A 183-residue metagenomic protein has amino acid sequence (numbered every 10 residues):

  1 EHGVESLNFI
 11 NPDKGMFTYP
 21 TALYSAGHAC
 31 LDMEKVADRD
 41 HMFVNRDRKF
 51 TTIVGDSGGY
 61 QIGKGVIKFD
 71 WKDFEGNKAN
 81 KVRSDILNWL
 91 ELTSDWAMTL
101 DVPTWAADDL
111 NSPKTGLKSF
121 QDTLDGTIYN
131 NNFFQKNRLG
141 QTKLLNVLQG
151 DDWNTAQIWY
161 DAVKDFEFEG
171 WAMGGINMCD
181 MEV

Functional and structural regions predicted by a protein language model:
E1-Q135: Non-catalytic, usually N-terminal nucleic-acid engagement modules in DNA/RNA processing proteins
K118-I128, N132-F133, N137-L139, W153-F168: Core catalytic architecture of nucleotide-activated donor-dependent transferases building glycoconjugates
T142-V183: Glycine-rich phosphate/ribose-binding loops and adjacent secondary-structure elements that form binding surfaces
